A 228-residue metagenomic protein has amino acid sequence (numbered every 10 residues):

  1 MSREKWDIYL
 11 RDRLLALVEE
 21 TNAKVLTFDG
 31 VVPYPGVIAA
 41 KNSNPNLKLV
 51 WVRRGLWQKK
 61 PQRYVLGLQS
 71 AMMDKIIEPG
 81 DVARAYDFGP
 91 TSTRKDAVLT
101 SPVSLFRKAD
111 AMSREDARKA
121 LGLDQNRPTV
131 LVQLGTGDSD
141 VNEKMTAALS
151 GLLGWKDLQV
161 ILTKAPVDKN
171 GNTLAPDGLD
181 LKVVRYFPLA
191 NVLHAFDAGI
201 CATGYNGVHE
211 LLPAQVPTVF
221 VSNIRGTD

Functional and structural regions predicted by a protein language model:
M1-P90: Active-site and donor-binding regions of nucleotide-sugar-utilizing enzymes
A23, M72-D74, R94, L179 (+2 more regions): Short, well-ordered alpha-helix to beta-strand connector turns
F28, Y186-D228: A donor-sugar binding/catalytic signature common to diverse glycosyltransferases and related nucleotide-sugar
V31, D81, G135, G204 (+1 more regions): Short glycine-/small-residue-rich Rossmann-like dinucleotide-binding loops
R54, K59-K60, Q69-T136: A nucleotide-sugar donor-handling region in carbohydrate enzymes
K59-P61, A83-F88, D140-V141, V167-L174 (+1 more regions): Short, charged/polar "capping" segments at the starts of alpha-helices and the immediately preceding loops
L68-S70, Y86-R94, D168-L179, L211: Short loop/helix-cap segments at secondary-structure boundaries that form the rim of catalytic
M112-A198: Donor-nucleotide binding loops and adjacent catalytic segments primarily of GT-B fold Leloir glycosyltransferases
